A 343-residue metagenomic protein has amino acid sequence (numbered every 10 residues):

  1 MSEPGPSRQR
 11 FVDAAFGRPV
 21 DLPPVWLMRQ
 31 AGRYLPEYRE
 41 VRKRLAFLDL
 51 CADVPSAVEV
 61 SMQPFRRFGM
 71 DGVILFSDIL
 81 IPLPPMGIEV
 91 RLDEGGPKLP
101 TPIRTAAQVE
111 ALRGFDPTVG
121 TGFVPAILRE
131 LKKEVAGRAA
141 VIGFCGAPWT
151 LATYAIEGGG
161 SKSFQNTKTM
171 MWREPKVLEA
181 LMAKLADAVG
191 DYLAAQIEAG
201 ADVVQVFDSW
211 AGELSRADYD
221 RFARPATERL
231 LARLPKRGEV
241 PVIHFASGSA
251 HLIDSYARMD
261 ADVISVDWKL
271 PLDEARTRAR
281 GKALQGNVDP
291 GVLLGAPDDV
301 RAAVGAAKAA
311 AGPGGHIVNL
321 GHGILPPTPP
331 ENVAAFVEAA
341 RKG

Functional and structural regions predicted by a protein language model:
M1-I88, L92-E94, R301, G312 (+1 more regions): N-terminal basic, low-complexity leaders that serve as flexible interaction/assembly modules and, when applicable, as
E3-P4, E110, A126, A180: Iron-associated oxidoreductase/ferritin-like identity signal
S7-F11, E37, Q108, N166 (+1 more regions): Exposed alpha-helical structural elements
A14-Q30, M70-P97, V119-S163: Glycine-rich, aromatic-flanked loop segments that form ligand/cofactor-binding clefts across common enzyme folds
R39, L45-P55, A107-P125, R129 (+1 more regions): Basic, amphipathic N-terminal segments that precede the first structured/catalytic domain
V41-R44, V90-F115, F164-T169: Glycine-/small-residue-rich beta-strand-loop submotif within the FAD-binding core of flavoenzymes
I74-R91, I103-R104, E110-P117, A201-Y219 (+2 more regions): Glycine-rich, proline-tolerant flexible connector loops at the mouths of alpha/beta enzymes
G120-G343: Active-site loop segments of alpha/beta catalytic cores
